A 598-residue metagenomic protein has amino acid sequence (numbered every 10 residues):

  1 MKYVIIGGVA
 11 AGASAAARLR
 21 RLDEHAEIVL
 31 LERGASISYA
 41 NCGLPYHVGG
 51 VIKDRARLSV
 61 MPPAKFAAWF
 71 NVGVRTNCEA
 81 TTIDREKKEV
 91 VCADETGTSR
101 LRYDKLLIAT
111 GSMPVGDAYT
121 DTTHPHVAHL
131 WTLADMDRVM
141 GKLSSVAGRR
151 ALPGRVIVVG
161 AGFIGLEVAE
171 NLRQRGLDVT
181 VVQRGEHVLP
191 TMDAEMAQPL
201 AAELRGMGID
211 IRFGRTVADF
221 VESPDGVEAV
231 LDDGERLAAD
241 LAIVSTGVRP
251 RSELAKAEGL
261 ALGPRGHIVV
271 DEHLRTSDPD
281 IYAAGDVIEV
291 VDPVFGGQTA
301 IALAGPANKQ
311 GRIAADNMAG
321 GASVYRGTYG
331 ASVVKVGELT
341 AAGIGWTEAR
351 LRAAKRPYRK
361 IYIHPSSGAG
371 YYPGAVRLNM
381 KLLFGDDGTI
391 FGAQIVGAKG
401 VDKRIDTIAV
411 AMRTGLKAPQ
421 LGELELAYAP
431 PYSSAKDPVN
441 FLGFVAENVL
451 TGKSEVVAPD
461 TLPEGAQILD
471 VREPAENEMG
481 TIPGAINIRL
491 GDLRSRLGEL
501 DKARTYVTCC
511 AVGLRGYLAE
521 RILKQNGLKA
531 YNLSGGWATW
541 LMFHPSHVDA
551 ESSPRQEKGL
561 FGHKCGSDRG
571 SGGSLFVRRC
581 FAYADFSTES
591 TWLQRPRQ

Functional and structural regions predicted by a protein language model:
M1, R21, V287-A398, P430-S434 (+1 more regions): Mid-to-C-terminal Rossmann-like scaffold of FAD/NAD(P)H-dependent oxidoreductases
M1-G73, A169-M192, A331, K403-M412 (+1 more regions): Beta1-alpha1 glycine-rich phosphate/pyrophosphate-binding loop at the start of Rossmann-like nucleotide-binding domains
A10-A11, I164, R515: Hydrophobic/small residue at the entry helix of a nucleotide-binding pocket
H25-E27, R75-G97, L101, Q174-V270 (+3 more regions): A Rossmann-like FAD-binding core segment of flavoenzymes
S59, P153-I157, F163-V221, I301-A307 (+3 more regions): Rossmann-like dinucleotide-binding cores of NAD(P)H-dependent redox enzymes
T110-R175, D210, V270-E272, I486-R496 (+1 more regions): Glycine-rich dinucleotide-binding loop and its adjacent helix/turn
T123-G148, L152, E228, E235-I313 (+2 more regions): FAD-site-proximal beta/loop scaffold in flavoenzymes
P419-P430, S434-Q467, E473-V507, A511-Q598: Rhodanese-like catalytic fold shared by cysteine-dependent sulfurtransferases and DSP/PTP-type phosphatases
